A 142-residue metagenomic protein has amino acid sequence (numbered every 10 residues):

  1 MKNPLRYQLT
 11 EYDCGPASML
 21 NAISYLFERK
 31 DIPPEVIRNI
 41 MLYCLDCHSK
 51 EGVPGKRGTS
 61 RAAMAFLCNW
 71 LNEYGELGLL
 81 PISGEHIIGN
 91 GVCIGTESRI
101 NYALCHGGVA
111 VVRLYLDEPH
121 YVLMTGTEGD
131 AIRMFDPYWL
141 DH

Functional and structural regions predicted by a protein language model:
M1-A63: Active-site-adjacent structural segments surrounding the nucleophilic cysteine of cysteine proteases and isopeptidases
K2-N3, L42-H142: Conserved active-site-adjacent core of cysteine acyl-enzyme catalytic domains
